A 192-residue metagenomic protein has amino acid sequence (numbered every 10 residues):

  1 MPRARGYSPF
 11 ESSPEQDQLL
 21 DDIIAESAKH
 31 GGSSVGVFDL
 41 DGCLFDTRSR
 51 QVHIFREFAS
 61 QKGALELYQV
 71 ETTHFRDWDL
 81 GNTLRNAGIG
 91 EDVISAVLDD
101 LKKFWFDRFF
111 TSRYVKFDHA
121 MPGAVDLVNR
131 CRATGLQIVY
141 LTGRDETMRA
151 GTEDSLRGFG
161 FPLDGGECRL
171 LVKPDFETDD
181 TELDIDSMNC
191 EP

Functional and structural regions predicted by a protein language model:
P2-F10, A28-H30, V35, D41-G158 (+1 more regions): Alpha-helical substrate-recognition element adjacent to the catalytic core
F10-D17: Short, amphipathic alpha-helical segments
Q16, F117-M121, E182-D186: A conditional alpha-helix N-cap/helix-loop micro-motif detector
D17-A28: Short, basic/aromatic recognition patches
E146-P192: Substrate-recognition "cap/lid" segment bordering the active-site pocket of phosphatases
